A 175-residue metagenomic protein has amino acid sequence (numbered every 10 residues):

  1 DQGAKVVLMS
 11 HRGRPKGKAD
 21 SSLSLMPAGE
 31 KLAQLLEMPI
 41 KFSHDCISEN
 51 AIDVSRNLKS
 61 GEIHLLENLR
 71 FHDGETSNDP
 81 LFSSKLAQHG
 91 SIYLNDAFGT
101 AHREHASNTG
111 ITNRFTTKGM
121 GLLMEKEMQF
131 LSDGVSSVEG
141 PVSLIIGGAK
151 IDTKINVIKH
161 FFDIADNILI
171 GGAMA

Functional and structural regions predicted by a protein language model:
D1-A175: Active-site loop-to-helix "anion-binding N-cap" substructures in soluble metabolic enzymes
